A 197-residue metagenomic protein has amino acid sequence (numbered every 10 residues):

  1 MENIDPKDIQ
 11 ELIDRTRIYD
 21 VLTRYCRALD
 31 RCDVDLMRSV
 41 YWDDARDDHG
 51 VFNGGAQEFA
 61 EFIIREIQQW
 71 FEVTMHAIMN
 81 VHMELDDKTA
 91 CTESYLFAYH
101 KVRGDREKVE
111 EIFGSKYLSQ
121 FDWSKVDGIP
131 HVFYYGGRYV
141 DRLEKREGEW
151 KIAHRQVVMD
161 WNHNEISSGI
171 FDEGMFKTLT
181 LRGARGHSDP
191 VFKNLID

Functional and structural regions predicted by a protein language model:
M1-R27, R31, S39: Short, low-complexity N-terminal intrinsically disordered segments enriched in polar/charged residues
T16, E72-T74, V132-Y134: Transmembrane beta-barrel outer-membrane domains
L29, Y41, L96-A98, Q156-M159: Short beta-strand segments enriched in hydrophobic/aromatic residues within well-folded beta-rich domains
V34-L118: A solvent-exposed, acidic/Ser-Thr-rich amphipathic alpha-helical stretch
H76-M79, Y135-Y139: Short beta-strand or tight-loop elements that sit immediately N-terminal to catalytic metal-binding acidic residues
C91-E93, S124-D127, G136-E173: Short beta-strand edge/turn micro-motifs at domain boundaries
K101-V132, L181-G186: Mixed-charge, low-complexity intrinsically disordered segments
V157-N164, G169-D197: A hydrophobic membrane-anchoring alpha-helix module
